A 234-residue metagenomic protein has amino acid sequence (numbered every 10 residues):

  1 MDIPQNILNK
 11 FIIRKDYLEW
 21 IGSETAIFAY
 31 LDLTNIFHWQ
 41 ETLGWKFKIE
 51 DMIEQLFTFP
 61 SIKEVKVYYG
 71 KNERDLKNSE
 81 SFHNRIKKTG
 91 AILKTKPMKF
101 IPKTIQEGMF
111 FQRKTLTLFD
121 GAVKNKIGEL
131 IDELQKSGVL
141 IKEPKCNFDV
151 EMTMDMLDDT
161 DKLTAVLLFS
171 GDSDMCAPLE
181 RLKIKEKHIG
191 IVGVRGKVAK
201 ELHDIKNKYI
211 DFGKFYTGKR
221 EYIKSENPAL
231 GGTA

Functional and structural regions predicted by a protein language model:
D2-K124, S137, K183, H188-V198: Domain-level signal for Mg2+-assisted phosphodiester chemistry and nucleotide/NA-binding surfaces in nucleic-acid
L93-A234: Nuclease catalytic cores that cleave nucleic-acid phosphodiester bonds, predominantly acidic two-metal-ion
